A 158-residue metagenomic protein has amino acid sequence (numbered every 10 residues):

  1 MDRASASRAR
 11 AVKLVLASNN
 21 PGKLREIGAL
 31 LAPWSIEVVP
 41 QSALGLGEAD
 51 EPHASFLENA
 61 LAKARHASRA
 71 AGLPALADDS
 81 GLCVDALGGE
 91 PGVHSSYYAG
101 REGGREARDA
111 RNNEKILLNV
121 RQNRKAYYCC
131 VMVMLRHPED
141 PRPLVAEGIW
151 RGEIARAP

Functional and structural regions predicted by a protein language model:
D2-R3, R10-V15, P21-V39, L44-P158: Anionic-ligand binding patches
